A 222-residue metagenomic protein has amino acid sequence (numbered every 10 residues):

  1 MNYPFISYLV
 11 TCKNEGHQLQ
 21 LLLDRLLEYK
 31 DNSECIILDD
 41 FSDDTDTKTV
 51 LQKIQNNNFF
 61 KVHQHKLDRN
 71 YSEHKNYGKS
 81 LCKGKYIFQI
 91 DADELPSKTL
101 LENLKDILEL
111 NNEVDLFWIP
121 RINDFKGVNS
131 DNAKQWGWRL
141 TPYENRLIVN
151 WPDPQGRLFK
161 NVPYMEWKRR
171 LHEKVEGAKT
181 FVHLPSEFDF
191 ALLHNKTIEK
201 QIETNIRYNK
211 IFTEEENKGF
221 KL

Functional and structural regions predicted by a protein language model:
P4-V10, R25-L26, E34-L38: Hydrophobic targeting segments
E15-E28: Short, well-formed alpha-helical segments that are part of the catalytic scaffolds of diverse glycosyltransferases
R25, I37-L51, L67, D91-E94: A conserved acidic beta->alpha catalytic loop
D31, D43-D46, N56: Acidic/polar residues in short coil/turn loops that connect beta-strands within repeat-based beta-sheet scaffolds
K48-E73, Y77-L81: Conserved donor nucleotide-binding strand/loop of the catalytic core
S72-K79, L95-L222: Catalytic-site signature of metal-activated, phosphate-bearing donor transferases, centered on the GT-A/GT-A-like
I87: Short aromatic/hydrophobic "clamp" motif used to bind/position activated sugar donors
